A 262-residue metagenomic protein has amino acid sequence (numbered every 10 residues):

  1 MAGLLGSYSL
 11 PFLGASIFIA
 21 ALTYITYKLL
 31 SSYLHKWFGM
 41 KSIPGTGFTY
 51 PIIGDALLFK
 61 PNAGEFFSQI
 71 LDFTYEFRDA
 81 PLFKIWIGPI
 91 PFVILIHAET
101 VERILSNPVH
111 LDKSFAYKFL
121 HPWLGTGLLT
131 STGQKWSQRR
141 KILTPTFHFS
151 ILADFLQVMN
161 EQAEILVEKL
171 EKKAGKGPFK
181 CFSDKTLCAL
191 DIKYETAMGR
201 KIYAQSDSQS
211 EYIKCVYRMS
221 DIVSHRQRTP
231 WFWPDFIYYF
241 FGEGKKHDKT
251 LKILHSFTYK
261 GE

Functional and structural regions predicted by a protein language model:
A2-Q134, Q138, A153, Q157-K169 (+2 more regions): N-terminal membrane-proximal hinge/A-helix region immediately C-terminal to the signal-anchor transmembrane segment
F12-A15, K113-L120, S131, D154-E262: Cytochrome P450 heme-thiolate monooxygenase catalytic core
L143: Acidic-aromatic/histidine active-site loop/patch
